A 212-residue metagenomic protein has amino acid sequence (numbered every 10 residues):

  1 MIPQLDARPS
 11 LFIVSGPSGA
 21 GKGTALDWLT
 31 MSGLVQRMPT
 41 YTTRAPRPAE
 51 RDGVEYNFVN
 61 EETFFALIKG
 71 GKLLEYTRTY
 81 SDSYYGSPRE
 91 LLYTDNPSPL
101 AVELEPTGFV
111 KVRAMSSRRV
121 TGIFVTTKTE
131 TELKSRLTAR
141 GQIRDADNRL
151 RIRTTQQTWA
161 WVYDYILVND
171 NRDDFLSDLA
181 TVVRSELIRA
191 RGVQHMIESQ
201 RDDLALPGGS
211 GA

Functional and structural regions predicted by a protein language model:
V14: Hydrophobic anchor at the beta1->P-loop junction of P-loop NTPases
P17: P-loop (Walker A) phosphate-binding loop of NTP-binding proteins
A20: ATP-binding Walker
G23: Walker A/P-loop
M31-P39: Post-Walker A helix-loop "phosphate-sensing" segment adjacent to the P-loop in P-loop NTPases
T42-L100, P106-G108: ATP-dependent small-molecule kinase phosphotransfer cores that center on conserved nucleotide phosphate-binding segments
A101-E105, S116-T138, V168: Conserved phosphate-donor/acceptor-positioning beta-strand/loop module used by diverse small-molecule
Q142-A212: Small-molecule kinase domains that catalyze NTP-dependent phosphoryl transfer to phosphate-bearing small molecules
